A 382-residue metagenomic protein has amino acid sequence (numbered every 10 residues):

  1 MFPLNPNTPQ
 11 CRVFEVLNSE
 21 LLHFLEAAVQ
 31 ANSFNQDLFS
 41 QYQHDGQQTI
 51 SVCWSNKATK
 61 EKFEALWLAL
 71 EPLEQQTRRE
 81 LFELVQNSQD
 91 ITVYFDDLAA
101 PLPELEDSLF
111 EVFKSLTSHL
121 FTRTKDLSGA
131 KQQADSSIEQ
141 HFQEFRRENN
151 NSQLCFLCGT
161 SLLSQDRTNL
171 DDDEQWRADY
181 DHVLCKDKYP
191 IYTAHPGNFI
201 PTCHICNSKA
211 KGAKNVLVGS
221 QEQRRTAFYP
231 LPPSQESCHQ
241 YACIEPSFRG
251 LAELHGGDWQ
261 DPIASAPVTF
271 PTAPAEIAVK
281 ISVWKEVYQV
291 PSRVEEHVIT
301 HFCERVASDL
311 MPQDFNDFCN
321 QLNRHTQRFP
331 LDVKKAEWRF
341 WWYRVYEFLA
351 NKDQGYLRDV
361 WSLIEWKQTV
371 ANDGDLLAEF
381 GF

Functional and structural regions predicted by a protein language model:
F2-A69, D261-F382: C-terminal, charged low-complexity interaction regions
E26-R123: Interfaces and regulatory segments of ATP-dependent nucleotide/adenylate/phosphodiester-chemistry enzymes
A99-T160, K188-T193, G197: Short, charged surface segments at domain edges that flank catalytic/cofactor-binding sites
F145-R177, C203: Short cysteine-rich loop/turn motifs with clustered Cys
L162-N198, K214-V216: Histidine-centered nuclease catalytic patch
D171-D181, V218-H239: Short cysteine/histidine-rich metal-coordination sites, predominantly Zn2+-binding motifs
Y189-H204, Q235-D258: Short Fe-S-cluster ligation motifs
F199-Q223: Short Cys/His-centered divalent metal-binding micro-motifs
